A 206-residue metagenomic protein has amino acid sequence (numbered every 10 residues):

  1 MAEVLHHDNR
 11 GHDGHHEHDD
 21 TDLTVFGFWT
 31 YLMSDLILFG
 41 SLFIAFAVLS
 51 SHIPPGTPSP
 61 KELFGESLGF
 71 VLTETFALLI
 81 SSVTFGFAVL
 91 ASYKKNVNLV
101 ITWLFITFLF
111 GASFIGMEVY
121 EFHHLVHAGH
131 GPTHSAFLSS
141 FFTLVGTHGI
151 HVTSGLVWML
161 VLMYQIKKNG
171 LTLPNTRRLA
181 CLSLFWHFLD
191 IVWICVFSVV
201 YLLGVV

Functional and structural regions predicted by a protein language model:
M1-V206: ...captures the hydrophobic TM-helix bundle architecture rather than a specific catalytic motif, and can also fire on
